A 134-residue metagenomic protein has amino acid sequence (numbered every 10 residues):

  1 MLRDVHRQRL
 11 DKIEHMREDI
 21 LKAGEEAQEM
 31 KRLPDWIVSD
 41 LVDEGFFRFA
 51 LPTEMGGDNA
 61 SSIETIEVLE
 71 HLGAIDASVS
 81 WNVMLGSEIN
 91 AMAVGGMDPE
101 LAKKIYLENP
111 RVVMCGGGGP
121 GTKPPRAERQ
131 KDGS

Functional and structural regions predicted by a protein language model:
M1-D11: Basic/polar N-terminal segments that are highly enriched at the extreme N-terminus, encompassing both cleavable
R17-I20, G24-A27: N- or domain-start disorder-to-order transition segments that initiate the globular core
A27-Q28, N59: Residue-level marker of alpha-helix boundaries and capping positions
K31: Active-site-proximal polar cores
D35-D43, R48-S134: Glycine-rich flavin
